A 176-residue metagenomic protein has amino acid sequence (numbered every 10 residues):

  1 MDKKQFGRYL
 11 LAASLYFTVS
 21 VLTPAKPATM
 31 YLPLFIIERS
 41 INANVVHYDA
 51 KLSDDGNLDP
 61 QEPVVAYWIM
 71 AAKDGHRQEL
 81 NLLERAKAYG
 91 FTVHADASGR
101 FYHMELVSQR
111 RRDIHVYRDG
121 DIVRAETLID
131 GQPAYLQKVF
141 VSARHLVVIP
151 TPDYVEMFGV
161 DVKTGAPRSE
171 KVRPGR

Functional and structural regions predicted by a protein language model:
D2-L11: Bacterial N-terminal signal peptides that target proteins for export
A12-S20: Bacterial N-terminal signal peptides
P24-L82: N-terminal export/targeting and maturation segments
R39-N42, A95-G99, Q109, V147-P152: Short, ordered beta-strand-loop transition motifs
V64-Y135: Mature extracytoplasmic domains of secretory-pathway proteins
F140-R144: Beta-sandwich interaction modules
L146-E170: Short, exposed beta-strand-loop hairpins at the edges of beta-sheets in extracellular/periplasmic proteins
G175-R176: Short, solvent-exposed mixed-charge patches
